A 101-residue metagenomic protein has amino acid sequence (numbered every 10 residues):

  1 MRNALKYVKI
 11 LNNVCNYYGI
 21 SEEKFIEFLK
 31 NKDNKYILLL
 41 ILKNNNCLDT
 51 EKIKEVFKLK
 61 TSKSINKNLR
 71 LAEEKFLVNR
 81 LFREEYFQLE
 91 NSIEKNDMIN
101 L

Functional and structural regions predicted by a protein language model:
M1-G19, F87: Conserved alpha/beta core segments of nucleic-acid transaction machinery
L5, K43-N46, S64: Short acidic alpha-helix initiation/capping motifs at coil-to-helix transition points, especially at protein N-termini
N12-K35: Short, Lys/Arg-enriched anionic-surface-contact patches
C15, K43, K54-E55: Residue-level preference for well-ordered alpha-helical positions
K32-L48: Short, amphipathic alpha-helical "recognition" segments used to contact nucleic acids or chromatin
K43, N68-L69, E73-F76: DNA major-groove recognition helix of helix-turn-helix
D49-E51, E55-N68: Short, basic interhelical loop/turn and adjoining N-cap of the next helix at nucleic-acid- or acidic-partner-contacting
K60, E74-L101: Intrinsically disordered, low-complexity basic tails/linkers immediately adjacent to helix-turn-helix/homeobox/MYB/SANT
